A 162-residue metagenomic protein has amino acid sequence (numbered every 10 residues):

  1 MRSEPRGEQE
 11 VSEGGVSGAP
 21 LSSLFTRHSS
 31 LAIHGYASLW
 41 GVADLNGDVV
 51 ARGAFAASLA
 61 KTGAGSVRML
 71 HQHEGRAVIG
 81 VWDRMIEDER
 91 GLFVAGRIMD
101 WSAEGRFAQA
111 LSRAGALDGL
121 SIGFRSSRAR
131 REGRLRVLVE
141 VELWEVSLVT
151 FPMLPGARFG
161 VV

Functional and structural regions predicted by a protein language model:
M1-T62: Polar/acidic, low-complexity leader/linker segments enriched in S/T/G and N/D
R2, A32-H34, R84-V162: Residue microenvironments linked to proteolytic maturation and disulfide-stabilized extracellular modules
S3, G7-S12, A43, G47 (+5 more regions): Intrinsic disorder/low-complexity signal
G7, G18-P20, G35, V78-V81 (+2 more regions): Glycine-centered structural positions embedded in regular secondary structure
V42, E74-R76, M99-S102: Short, charged/polar surface micro-motifs in flexible loops or helix N-caps
N46-G47, V78-G80, R131-R134: Short, solvent-exposed polar/charged micro-motifs at secondary-structure junctions
L59-V94: A glycine-rich, hydrophobic loop/mini-helix early in the fold
